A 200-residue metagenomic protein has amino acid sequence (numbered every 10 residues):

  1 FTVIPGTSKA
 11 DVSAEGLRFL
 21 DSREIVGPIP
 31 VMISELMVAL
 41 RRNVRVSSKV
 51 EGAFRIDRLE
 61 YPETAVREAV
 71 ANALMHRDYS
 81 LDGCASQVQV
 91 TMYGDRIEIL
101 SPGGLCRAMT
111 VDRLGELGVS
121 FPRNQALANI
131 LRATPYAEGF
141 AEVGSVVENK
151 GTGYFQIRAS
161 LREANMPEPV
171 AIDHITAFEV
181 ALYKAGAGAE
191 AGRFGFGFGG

Functional and structural regions predicted by a protein language model:
F1-G200: C-terminal regulatory or interaction extensions
